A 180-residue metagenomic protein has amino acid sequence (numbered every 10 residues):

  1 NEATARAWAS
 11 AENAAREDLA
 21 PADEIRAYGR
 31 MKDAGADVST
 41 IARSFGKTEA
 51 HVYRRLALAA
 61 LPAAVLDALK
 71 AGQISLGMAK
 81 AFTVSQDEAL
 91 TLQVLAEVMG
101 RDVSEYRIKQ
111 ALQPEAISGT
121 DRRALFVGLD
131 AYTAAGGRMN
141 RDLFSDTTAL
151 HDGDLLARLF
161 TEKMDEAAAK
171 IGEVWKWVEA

Functional and structural regions predicted by a protein language model:
N1-M99: Amphipathic, charge-rich alpha-helical segments that serve as recognition/docking helices
A14-D18, T83-Q86, V98-D102, L112 (+4 more regions): Generic secondary-structure transition motif, activating predominantly at the C-termini of alpha-helices
E88-T91, E105, R122: Short amphipathic alpha-helical segments that mediate assembly, nucleic-acid/protein binding, or membrane association
I108-A180: C-terminal helical accessory/scaffold domains
